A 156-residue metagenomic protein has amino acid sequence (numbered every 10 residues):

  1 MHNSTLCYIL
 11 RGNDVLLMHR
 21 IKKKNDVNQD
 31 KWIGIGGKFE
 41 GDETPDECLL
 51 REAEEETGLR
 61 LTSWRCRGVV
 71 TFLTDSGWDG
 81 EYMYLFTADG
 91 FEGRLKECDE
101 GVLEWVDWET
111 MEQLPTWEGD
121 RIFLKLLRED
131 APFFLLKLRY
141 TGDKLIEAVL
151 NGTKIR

Functional and structural regions predicted by a protein language model:
M1-L17, K38: Conserved N-terminal beta-strand and adjoining loop/helix that marks the start of the Nudix/MutT-like hydrolase domain
H2, Q29, G34, L61 (+1 more regions): Short connector loops at helix/strand junctions that flank enzyme active sites, especially segments positioning acidic
Y8, L17, M83-T87, W105: Conserved hydrophobic/aromatic beta-strand scaffold that supports enzyme active sites
N13, F72-R94, R121, K125-P132: Active-site-adjacent beta-strand/loop module that shapes the phosphate/pyrophosphate-binding cleft
L16-R51, E55, T141, L145-R156: Conserved Nudix-box catalytic region and its N-terminal flanking loop in Nudix hydrolases and closely related
R60-G68: A short coil-to-beta-strand element that immediately follows conserved catalytic motifs
T87, K96-L126, I146-R156: NUDIX/MutT-family hydrolases
L127-E147: Short, active-site-adjacent segments that bind or coordinate small-molecule cofactors and metal centers
